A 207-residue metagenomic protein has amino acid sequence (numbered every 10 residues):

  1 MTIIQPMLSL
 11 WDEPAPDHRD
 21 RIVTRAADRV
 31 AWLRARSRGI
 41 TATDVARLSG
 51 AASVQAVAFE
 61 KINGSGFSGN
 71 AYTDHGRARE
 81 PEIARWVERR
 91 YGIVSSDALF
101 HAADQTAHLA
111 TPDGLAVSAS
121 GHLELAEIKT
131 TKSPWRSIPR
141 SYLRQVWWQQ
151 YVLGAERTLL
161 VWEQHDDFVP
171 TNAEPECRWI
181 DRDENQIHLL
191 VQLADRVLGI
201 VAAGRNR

Functional and structural regions predicted by a protein language model:
M1-E82: Charged, glycine-rich intrinsically disordered N-terminal tails and low-complexity linkers that flank
M1-I3, L10, H122, A203-R207: Short intrinsically disordered terminal tails
M7, Q55, S68, V87 (+3 more regions): A general marker of short, structured functional hotspots
N63-G64, R89-I93: Short helix-loop boundary/capping segments at the starts of domains
T73, Y91-L198, A202-R205: Nucleic-acid nuclease catalytic cores
R79-W86, V94: Gly/Pro/Ser/Thr-rich low-complexity, intrinsically disordered segments predominantly at protein N-termini
